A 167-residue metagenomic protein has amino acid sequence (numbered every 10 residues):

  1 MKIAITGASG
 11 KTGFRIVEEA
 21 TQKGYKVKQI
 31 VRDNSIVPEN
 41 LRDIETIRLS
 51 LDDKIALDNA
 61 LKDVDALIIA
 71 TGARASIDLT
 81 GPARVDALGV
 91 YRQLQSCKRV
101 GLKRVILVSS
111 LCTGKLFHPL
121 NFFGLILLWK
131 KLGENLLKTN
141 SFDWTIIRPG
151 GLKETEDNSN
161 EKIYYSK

Functional and structural regions predicted by a protein language model:
M1-A4, R104: Residues that mark the start of a beta-strand
I3-Y25: N-terminal Rossmann NAD(P)H-binding glycine-rich loop of SDR-like oxidoreductase domains
A4, Q29, S35-R99: NAD(P)H-binding glycine-rich loop region in Rossmannoid oxidoreductase-like domains and their noncatalytic homologs
F14-I16, E39, D78-T80, L116-F117 (+1 more regions): Short glycine-/acidic-enriched loop or helix-start segments at secondary-structure transitions that form or flank
K26-K28, R32-N34, S76-I77, G81-L136 (+1 more regions): Conserved Rossmann-fold NAD(P)-dependent oxidoreductase catalytic core, especially the SDR/UDP-sugar
L41-S50, L132-W144: Structural recognition of alpha->loop->beta junctions
T71, I106-S109, G150: Active-site beta-alpha turn of Rossmann-fold NAD(P)-dependent dehydrogenases/reductases
T145-S166: Flexible, glycine-rich beta-alpha linker
